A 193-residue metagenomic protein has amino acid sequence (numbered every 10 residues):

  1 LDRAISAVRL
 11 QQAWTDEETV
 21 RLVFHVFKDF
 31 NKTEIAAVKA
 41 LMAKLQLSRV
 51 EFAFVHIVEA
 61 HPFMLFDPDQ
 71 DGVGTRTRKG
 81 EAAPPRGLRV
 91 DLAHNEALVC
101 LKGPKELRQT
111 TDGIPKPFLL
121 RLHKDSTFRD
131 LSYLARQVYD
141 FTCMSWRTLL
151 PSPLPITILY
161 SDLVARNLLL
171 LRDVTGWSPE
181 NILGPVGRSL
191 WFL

Functional and structural regions predicted by a protein language model:
L1-L193: Long, contiguous domain-sized segments
